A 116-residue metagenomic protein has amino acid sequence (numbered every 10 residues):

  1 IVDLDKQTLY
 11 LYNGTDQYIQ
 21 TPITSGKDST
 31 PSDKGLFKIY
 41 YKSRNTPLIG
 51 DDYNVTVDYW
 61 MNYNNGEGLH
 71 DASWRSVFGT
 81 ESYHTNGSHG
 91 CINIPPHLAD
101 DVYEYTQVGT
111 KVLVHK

Functional and structural regions predicted by a protein language model:
I1-T30: Cell wall/extracellular polymer interaction/catalysis modules
V2, I23, I39, V112-V114: Hydrophobic aliphatic residue packing
T8-Y10, K38, G68: General beta-strand recognition
T30-L36, S43-K116: Exported/periplasmic cell-wall-interacting domains
